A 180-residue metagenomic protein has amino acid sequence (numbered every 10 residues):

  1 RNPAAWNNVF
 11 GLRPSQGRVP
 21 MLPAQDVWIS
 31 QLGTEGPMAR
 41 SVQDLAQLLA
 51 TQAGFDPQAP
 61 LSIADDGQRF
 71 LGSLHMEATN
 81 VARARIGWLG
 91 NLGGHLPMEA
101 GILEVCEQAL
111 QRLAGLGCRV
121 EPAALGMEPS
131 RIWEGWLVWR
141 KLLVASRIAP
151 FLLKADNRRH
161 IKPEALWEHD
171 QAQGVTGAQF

Functional and structural regions predicted by a protein language model:
R1-W6: Structural signature of FAD isoalloxazine-binding scaffolds in flavoprotein oxidoreductases
N7-E104, Q108: A short helix-breaking turn/cap at a secondary-structure junction
A24-L32, G117-G126, A155-K162: Low-complexity, flexible helical/coil segments
D44, R112, V144: Short phosphate-engaging motifs
R69-M76, M98-L125, I148-D156, Q179-F180: Acyltransferase
H75-G90, V138-F180: Short helix-loop capping/hinge segments that flank enzyme active sites or metal/cofactor-binding pockets
G126-L137: Acidic helix-start/capping segments at beta-turn-to-alpha-helix junctions
